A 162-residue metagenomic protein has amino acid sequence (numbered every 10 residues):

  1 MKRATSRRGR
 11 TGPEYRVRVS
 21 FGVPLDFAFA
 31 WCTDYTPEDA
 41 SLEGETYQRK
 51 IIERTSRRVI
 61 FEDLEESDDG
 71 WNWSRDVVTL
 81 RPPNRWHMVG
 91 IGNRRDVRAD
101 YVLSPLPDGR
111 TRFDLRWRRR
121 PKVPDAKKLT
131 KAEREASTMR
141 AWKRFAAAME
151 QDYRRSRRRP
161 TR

Functional and structural regions predicted by a protein language model:
M1-S56: Hydrophobic ligand-binding cavity/cleft-lining segments
R3-R7, E62-D63, H87-V89: Short, P/G- and charge-enriched loop/turn segments at secondary-structure junctions
R10-R16, R58, D96, D108-R112: A general secondary-structure signal for short beta-strands and their flanking turns/coil in non-transmembrane regions
Y15-F21, Y101, L115-W117: A structural signal for short, well-ordered beta-strand segments
A28-C32, E38, F61, V77 (+3 more regions): Hydrophobic pocket/interface hotspot
I52, V59-E65: Short, well-structured hydrophobic secondary-structure segments
E66-R112, R118-R120: Hydrophobic-ligand binding "helix-grip"
R118-R162: A conserved amphipathic terminal alpha-helix motif
